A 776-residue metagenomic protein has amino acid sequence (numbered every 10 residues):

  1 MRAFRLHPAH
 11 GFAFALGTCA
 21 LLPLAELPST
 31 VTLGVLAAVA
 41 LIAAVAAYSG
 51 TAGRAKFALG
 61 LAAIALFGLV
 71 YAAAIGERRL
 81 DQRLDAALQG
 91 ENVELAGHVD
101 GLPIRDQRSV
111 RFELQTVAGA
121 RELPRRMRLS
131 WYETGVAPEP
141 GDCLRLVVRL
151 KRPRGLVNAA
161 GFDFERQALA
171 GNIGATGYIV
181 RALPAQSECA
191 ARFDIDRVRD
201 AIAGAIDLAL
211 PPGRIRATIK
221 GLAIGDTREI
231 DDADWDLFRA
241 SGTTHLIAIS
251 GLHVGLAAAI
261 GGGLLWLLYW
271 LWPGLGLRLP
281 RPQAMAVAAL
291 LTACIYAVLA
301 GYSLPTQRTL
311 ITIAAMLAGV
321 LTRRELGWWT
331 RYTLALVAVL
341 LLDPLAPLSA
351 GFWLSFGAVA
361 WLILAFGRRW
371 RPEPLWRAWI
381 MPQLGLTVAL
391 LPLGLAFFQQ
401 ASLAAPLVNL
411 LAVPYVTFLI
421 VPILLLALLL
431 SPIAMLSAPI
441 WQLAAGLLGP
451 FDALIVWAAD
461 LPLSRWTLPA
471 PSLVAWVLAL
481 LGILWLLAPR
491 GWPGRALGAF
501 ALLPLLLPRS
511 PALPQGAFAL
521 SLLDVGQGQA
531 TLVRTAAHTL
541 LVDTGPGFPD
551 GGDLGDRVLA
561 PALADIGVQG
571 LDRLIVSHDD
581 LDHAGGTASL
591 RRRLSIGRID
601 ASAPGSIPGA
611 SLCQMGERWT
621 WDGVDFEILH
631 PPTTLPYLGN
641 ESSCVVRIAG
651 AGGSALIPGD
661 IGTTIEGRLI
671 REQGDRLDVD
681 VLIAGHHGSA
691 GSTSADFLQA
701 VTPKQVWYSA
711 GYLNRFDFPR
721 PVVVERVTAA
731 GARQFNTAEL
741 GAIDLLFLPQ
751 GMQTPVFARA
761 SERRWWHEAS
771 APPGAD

Functional and structural regions predicted by a protein language model:
M1-L84, L88-L95, P184, L265-P280 (+6 more regions): Transmembrane helix-bundle segments that form internal channels/tunnels in multi-pass membrane proteins, characterized
R2-F4, F57, A62-H245, G552 (+9 more regions): Membrane-interface helix/helix-cap signal primarily in integral membrane proteins
R2-P8, F12, L144-L146, Q167-L310 (+6 more regions): Aromatic-rich juxtamembrane segments at the membrane interface
A9, G177, D231-P406, L468-Q515 (+6 more regions): Hydrophobic alpha-helical transmembrane segments in multi-pass membrane proteins
G17, G97, V148, L222 (+19 more regions): Divalent metal-coordination and catalytic microenvironments
T227, A318, L340-P347, V456-R573 (+3 more regions): Core dinuclear metal-dependent hydrolase active-site scaffold
T243-L264, Q569-R593, L682-D696: Di-metal (Zn2+ and/or Mg2+/Mn2+) metal-binding site signature of metallo-dependent hydrolases with the MBL/beta-CASP
E666-A742: Cap/insert and terminal regions of metallo-dependent hydrolase folds
